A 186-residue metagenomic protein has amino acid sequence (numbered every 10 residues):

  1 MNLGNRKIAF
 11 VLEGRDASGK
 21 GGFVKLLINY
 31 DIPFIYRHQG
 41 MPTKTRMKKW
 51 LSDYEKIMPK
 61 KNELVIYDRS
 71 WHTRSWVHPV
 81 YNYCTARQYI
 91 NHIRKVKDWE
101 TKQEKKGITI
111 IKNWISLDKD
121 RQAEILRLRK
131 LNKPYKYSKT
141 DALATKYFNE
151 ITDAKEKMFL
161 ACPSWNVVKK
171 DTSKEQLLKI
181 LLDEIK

Functional and structural regions predicted by a protein language model:
M1-I8: Extreme N-terminal, non-catalytic leader segments that precede Walker-type/kinase nucleotide-binding cores
F10, R37, V65-Y67, T109-N113 (+1 more regions): Hydrophobic/aromatic beta-strand patches that form the interior of the parallel beta-sheet core in alpha/beta enzyme
L12-L27: Glycine-rich phosphate-binding P-loop
K20, T45-M47, T73-H78, K119-R127 (+1 more regions): Switch/connector loops and helix/strand junctions flanking conserved nucleotide-binding motifs in nucleotide-processing
I32-F34, K60-E63, W99, Q103-I111 (+1 more regions): Short glycine-/polar-rich loops that comprise or flank the Walker A/P-loop and associated switch/sensor motifs
F34-R94: Conserved nucleotide-sensing/catalytic segment adjacent to the nucleotide-binding pocket in NTP-handling enzymes
P79-K95, Q103-T152: A glycine- and Lys/Arg-enriched "phosphate-lid" helix/loop adjacent to the NTP-binding pocket of small-molecule kinases
L131-N132, N149-K186: NTP-dependent small-molecule kinase module
